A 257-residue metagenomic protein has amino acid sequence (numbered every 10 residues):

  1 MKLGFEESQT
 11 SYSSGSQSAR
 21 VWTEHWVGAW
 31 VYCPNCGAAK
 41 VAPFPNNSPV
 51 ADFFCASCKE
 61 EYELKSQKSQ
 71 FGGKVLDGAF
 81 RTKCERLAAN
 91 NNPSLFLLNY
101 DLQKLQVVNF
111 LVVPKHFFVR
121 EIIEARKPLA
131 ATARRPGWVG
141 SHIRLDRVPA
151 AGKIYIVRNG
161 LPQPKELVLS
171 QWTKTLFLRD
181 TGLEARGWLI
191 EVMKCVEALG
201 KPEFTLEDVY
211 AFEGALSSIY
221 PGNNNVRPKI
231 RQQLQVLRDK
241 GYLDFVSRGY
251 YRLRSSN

Functional and structural regions predicted by a protein language model:
S8-V21, P34-V41: Short Cys/His-rich Zn2+-coordinating modules
R20-W30, P43-P49: Short, flexible, mixed-charge glycine/proline-rich loop motifs that serve as phosphate/nucleic-acid-contacting
C33-C36, C55-C58: Short cysteine-rich clusters marking metal-coordination/redox-active sites
K59-S94: Short metal-binding segments enriched for Cys and/or His
V112-E191: Long, low-complexity, charged/polar intrinsically disordered regions in eukaryotic proteins
L183-E203, Q235: Positively charged, polyanion-binding regions of nucleic-acid-associated proteins
G214-I230: Short, positively charged loop/turn segments that connect secondary-structure elements
P228-N257: Charged low-complexity interaction tracts in eukaryotic proteins
